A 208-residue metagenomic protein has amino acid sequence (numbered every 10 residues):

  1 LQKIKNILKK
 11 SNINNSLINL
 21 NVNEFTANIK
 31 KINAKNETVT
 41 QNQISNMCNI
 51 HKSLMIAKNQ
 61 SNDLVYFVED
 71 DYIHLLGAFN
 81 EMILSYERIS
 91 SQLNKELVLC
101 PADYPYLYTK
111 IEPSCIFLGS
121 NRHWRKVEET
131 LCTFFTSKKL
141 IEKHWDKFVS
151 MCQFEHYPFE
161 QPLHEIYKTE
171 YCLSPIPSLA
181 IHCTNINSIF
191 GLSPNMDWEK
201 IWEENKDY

Functional and structural regions predicted by a protein language model:
L1-N62: Active-site-proximal specificity loops/subdomain of glycosyltransferases
N15-A27, E96-Y104, Y157: A generic structural motif
N23-N28, D71-I73, Y104-L107, L140-I141 (+1 more regions): Short, solvent-exposed loop/turn segments at secondary-structure junctions
Q43-H51, F79, E128-C132, K138 (+1 more regions): Conserved glycosyltransferase catalytic-site signature
L64, I73-K147: Conserved catalytic core of nucleotide-sugar-dependent glycosyltransferases
K138, K143-Y208: C-terminal catalytic/acceptor-binding lobe
